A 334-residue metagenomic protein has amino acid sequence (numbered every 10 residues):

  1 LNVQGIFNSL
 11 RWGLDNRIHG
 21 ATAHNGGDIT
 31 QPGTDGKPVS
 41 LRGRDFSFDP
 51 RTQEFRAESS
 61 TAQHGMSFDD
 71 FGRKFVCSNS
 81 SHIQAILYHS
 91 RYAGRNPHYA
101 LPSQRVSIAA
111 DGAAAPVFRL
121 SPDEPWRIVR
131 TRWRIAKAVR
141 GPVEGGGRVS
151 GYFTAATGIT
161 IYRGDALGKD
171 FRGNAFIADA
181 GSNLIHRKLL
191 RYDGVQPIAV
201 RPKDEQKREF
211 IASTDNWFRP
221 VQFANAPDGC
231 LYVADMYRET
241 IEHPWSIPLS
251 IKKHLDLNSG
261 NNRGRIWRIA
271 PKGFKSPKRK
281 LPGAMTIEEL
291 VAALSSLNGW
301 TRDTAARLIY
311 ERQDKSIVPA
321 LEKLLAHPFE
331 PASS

Functional and structural regions predicted by a protein language model:
L1-A292, S296-G299, A306-S334: Beta-propeller blade termini and top-face loops
